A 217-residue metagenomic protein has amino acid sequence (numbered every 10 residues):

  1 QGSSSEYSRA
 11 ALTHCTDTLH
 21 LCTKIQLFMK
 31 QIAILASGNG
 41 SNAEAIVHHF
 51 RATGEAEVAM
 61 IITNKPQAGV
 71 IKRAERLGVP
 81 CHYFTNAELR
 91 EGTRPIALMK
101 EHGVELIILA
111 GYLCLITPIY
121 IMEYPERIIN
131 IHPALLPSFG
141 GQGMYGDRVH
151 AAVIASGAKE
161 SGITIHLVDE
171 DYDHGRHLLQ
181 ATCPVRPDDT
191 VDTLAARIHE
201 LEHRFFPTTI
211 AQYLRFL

Functional and structural regions predicted by a protein language model:
Q1-S4: Compositionally biased, low-complexity segments
E6, A10-A11, D17: Acidic, Ala/Val/Gly-enriched low-complexity intrinsically disordered segments
T23-L217: One-carbon transfer enzymes
